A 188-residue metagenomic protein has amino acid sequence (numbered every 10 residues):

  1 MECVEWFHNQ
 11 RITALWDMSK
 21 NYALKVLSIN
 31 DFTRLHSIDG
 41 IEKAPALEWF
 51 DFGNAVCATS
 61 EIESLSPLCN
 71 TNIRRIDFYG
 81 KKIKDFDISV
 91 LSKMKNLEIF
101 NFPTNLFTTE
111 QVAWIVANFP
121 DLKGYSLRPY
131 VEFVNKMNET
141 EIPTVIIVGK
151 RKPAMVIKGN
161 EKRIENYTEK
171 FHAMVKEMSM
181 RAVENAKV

Functional and structural regions predicted by a protein language model:
M1-K187: Concave beta-strand-loop units of leucine-rich repeat
